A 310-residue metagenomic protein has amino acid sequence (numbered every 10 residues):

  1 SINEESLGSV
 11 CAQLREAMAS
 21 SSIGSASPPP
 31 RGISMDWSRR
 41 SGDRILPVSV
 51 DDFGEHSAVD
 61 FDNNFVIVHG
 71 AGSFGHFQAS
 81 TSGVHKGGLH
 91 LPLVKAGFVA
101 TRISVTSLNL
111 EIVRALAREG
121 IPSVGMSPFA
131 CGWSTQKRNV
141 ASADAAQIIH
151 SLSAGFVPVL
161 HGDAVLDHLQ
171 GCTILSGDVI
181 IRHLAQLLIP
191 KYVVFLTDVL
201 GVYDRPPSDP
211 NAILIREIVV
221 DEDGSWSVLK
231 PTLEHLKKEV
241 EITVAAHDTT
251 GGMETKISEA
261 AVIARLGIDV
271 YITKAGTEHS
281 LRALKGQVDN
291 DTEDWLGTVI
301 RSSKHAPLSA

Functional and structural regions predicted by a protein language model:
S1, V68-G72, T273-A275: Glycine-rich beta-strand-to-loop/alpha-helix junction loops that act as flexible
I2-S22, W37, G42-S49: Short catalytic helix/loop segments, enriched in acidic residues and glycine and frequently bearing histidine
C11-L14, M18, V59-D60, V66-S73: N-terminal low-complexity or amphipathic/hydrophobic leaders
C11-S25, Q78, N109-I112, L116-G120 (+3 more regions): Structural signal for hydrophobic packing residues in well-ordered secondary-structure cores of soluble enzyme domains
S20-S38, A58-D62, I268-A275: Flexible, glycine/charged-enriched surface loops at secondary-structure junctions
S34-N64, Q78-V165: Ligand-binding beta-strand-loop-alpha-helix segment within the catalytic cores of soluble metabolic enzymes
V68, V159, F195-L196: Generic enzyme active-site microenvironment
A79-L93, A130-A154, D163-A310: Active-site phosphate/oxyanion-binding loops
